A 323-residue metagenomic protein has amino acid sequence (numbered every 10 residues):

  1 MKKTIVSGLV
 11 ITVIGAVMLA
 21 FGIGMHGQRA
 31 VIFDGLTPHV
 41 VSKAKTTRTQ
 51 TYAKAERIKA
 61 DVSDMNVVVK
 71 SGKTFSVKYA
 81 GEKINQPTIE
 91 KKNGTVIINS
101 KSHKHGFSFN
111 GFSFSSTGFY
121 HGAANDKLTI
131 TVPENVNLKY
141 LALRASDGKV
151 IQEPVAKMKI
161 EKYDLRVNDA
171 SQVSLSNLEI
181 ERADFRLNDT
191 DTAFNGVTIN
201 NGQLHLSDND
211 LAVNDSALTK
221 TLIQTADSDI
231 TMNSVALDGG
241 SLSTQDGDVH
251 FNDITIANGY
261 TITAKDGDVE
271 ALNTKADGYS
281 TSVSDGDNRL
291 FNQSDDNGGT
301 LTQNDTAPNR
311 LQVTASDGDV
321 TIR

Functional and structural regions predicted by a protein language model:
K2-N168, S174-L187, N201-Q203, K275-T314 (+2 more regions): Acidic (Asp/Glu) and glycine-rich low-complexity loops/linkers that are typically intrinsically disordered
A183, T190-R323: Short, surface-exposed interaction patches in beta-rich subdomains that mediate adhesion/assembly near membranes
